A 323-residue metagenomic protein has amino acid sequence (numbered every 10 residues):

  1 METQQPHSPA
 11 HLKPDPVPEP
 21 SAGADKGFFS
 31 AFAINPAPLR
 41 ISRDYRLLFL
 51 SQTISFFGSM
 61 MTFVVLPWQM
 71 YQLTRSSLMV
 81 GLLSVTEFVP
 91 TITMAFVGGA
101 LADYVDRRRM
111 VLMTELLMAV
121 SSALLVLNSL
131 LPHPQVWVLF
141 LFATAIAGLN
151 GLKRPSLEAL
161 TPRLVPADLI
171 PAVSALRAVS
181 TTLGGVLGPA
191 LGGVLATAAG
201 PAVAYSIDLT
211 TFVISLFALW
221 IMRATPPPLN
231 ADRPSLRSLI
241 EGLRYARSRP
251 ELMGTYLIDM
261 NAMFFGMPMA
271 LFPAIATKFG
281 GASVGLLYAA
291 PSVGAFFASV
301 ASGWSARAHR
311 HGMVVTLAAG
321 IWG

Functional and structural regions predicted by a protein language model:
E2-G323: Alpha-helical transmembrane-bundle signature of multi-pass membrane transport and export proteins
